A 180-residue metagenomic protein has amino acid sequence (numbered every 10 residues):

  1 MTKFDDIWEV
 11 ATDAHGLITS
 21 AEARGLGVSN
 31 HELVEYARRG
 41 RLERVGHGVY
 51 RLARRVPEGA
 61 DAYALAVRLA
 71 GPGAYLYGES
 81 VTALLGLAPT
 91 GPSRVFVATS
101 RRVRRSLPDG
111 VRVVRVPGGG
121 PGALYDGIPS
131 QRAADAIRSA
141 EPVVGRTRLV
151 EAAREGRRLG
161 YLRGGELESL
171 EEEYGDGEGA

Functional and structural regions predicted by a protein language model:
T2-V28, E32, A37, V45-A180: Nucleic-acid-binding surface
G40: Glycine-centered, phosphate/nucleic-acid-interacting loop/turn motifs that mediate DNA/RNA or nucleotide
